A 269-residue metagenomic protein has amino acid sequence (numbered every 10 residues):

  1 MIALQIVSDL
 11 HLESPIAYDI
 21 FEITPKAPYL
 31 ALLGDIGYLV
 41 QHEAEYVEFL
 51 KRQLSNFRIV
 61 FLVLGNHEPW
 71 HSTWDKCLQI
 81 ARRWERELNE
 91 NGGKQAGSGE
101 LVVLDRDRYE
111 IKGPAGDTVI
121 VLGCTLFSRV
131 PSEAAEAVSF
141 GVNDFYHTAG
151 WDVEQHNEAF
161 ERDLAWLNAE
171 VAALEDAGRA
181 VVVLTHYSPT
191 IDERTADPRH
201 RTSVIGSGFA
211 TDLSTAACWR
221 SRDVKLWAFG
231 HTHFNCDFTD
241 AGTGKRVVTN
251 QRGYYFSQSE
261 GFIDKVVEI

Functional and structural regions predicted by a protein language model:
M1-L62, E68-K76: N-terminal active-site segment of His-dependent metallophosphoesterases
M1-Q5, R108-G123, E133, A180 (+1 more regions): Beta-strand-turn-beta hairpins that frame and shape the catalytic cleft of phosphate-ester-processing enzymes
Q5-S8, L30-D35, F61-N66, V102-R106 (+3 more regions): Active-site neighborhood of phospho(di)ester-bond hydrolases with catalytic His/Asp-centered motifs
H11-A17, Y38-Q41, H67-C77, E110-G113 (+4 more regions): Active-site environment of divalent metal-dependent phosphoester hydrolases
I20-E22, E48-R52, G97, V103-T118 (+2 more regions): Short amphipathic alpha-helices and their capping/turn segments at secondary-structure boundaries
L78-F145: Hydrophobic alpha-helical segments and helix pairs
G113-A115, G206, T211-L226, H233-I269: Binuclear metal-dependent phosphoesterase catalytic core
I120-V182, Y187-V204: Active-site-proximal loop/helix segment associated with metal-binding centers of metalloenzymes
